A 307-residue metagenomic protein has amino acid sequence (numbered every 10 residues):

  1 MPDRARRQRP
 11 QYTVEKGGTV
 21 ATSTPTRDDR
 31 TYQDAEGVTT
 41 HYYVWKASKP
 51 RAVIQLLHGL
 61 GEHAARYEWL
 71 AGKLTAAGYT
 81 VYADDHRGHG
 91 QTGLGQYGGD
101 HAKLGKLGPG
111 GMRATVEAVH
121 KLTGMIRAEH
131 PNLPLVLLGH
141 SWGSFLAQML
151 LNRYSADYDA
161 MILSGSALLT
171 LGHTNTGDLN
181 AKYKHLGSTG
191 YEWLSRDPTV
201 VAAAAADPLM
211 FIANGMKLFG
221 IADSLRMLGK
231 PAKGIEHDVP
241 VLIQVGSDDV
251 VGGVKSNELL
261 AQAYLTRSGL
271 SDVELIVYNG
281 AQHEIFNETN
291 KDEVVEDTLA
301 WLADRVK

Functional and structural regions predicted by a protein language model:
E36-K46: A short loop-to-beta-strand scaffold at the N-terminal edge of the catalytic core in hydrolase folds
R51-G59: Short beta-strand element of the alpha/beta-hydrolase
G59-E62, S141, S247: Active-site glycine-rich loops that stabilize anionic/oxyanionic intermediates across multiple enzyme folds
A71-H101: Conserved alpha/beta-hydrolase
G105-R127: Alpha/beta-hydrolase active-site loop
L138-K217: Alpha/beta-hydrolase-fold enzymes
R196-L270: Serine-hydrolase catalytic core
S271-K307: Catalytic active-site module of serine/aspartate enzymes centered on a nucleophile-bearing elbow/loop
